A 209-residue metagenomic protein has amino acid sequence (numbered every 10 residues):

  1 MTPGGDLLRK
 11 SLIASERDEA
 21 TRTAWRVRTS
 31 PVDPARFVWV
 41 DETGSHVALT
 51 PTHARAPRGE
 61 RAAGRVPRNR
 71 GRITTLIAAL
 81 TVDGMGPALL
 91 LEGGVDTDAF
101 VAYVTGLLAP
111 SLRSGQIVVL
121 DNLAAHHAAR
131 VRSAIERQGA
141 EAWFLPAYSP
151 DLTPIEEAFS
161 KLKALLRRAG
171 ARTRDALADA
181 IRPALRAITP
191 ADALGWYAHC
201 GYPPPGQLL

Functional and structural regions predicted by a protein language model:
M1-L209: Short functional hotspots at interaction and active-site rims
